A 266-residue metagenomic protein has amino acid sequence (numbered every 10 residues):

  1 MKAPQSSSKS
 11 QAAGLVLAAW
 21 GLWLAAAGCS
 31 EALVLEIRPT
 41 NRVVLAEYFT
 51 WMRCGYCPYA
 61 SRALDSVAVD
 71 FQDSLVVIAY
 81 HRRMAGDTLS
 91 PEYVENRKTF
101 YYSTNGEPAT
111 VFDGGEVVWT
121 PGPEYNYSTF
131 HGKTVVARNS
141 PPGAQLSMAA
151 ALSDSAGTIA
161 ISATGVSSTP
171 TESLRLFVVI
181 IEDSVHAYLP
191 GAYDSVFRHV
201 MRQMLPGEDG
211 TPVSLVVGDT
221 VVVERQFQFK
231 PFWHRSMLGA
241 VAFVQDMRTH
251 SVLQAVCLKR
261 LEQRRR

Functional and structural regions predicted by a protein language model:
M1-K2, L24-E47, R266: Bacterial Sec-dependent N-terminal signal peptides
K2-V16: Bacterial N-terminal signal peptides that target proteins for export
G14-A26: Bacterial N-terminal signal peptides
A26-S30, L64, R225-Q226: Short, well-ordered amphipathic alpha-helices
E31, Y56-Y59, F112: Disulfide-rich extracellular modules and peptides
I37-L75, Y80: Local sequence-structure signature of Cys/Sec-based thiol-disulfide redox active-site neighborhoods
D73-R266: Short, conserved sequence motifs used for protein processing/export or organelle targeting and for catalysis
